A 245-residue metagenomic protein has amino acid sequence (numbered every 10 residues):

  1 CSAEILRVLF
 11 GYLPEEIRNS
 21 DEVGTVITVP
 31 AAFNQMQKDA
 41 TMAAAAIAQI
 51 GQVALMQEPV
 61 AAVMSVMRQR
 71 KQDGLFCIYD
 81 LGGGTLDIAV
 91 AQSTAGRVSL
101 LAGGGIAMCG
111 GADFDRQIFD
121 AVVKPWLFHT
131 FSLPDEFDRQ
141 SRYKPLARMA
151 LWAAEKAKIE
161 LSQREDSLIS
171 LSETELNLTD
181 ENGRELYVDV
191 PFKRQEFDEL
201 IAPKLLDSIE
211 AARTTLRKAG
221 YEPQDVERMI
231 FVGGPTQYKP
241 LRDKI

Functional and structural regions predicted by a protein language model:
P14-I245: Oxyanion-binding/catalytic loops of NTP- or PPi-dependent enzymes
